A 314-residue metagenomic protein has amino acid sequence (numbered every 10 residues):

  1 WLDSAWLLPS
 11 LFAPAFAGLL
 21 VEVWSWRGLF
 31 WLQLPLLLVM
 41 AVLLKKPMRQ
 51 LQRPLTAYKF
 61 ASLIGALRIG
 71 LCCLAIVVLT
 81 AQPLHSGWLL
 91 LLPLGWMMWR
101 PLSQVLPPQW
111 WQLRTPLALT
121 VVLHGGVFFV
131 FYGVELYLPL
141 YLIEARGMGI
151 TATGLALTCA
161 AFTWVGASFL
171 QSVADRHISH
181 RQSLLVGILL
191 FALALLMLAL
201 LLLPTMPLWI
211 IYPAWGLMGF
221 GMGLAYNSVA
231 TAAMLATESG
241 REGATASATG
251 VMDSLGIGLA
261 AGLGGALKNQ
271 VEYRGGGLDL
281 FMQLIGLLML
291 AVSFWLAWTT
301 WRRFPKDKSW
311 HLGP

Functional and structural regions predicted by a protein language model:
W1-K59: Helix-loop-helix hairpins in multi-pass membrane proteins, especially solute transporters
L7-E22, K45, R68-P83, E135-P139 (+1 more regions): Membrane-embedded alpha-helical segments in integral membrane proteins
V23-G28, V78-L89, I143-T151: Membrane-helix interface and helix-disruption motif detector
R27-V39, G87-P93, A152-F162: Structural signature of hydrophobic alpha-helical transmembrane segments
L34-R53, G70-H85, P93-V105, W295-R303: C-terminal membrane-cytosol helix-exit motif in multi-pass small-molecule transporters
R49-G65, L89-P93, W310-L312: Flexible cytoplasmic inter-helical loops of multi-pass small-molecule transporters
A57-C72, L84, W110-V127: Juxtamembrane cytosolic amphipathic helices that cap and anchor the N-termini of specific transmembrane helices
W88, L106-W310: 12-transmembrane solute porter fold
